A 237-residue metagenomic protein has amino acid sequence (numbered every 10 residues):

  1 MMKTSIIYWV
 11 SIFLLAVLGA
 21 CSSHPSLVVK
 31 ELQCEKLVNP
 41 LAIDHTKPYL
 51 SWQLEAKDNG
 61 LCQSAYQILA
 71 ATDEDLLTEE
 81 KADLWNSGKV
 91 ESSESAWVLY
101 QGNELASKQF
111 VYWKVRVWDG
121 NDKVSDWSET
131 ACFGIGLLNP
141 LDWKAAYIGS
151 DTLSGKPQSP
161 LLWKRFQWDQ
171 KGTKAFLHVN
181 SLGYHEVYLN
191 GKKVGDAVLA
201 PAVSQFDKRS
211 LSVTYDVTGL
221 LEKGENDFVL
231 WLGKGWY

Functional and structural regions predicted by a protein language model:
M1-V10: Bacterial N-terminal signal peptides that target proteins for export
G19-A20: C-terminal motif of bacterial Sec signal peptides marking the signal peptidase cleavage site
H24-D58, G134-N139: Pro/Thr/Ser/Gly-rich low-complexity, intrinsically disordered linker/stalk tracts
E31, Y49, Q63-Q67, K174 (+1 more regions): Exposed beta-strand and adjacent loop surfaces of beta-rich binding modules that mediate intermolecular recognition
L32, G88, S128-A131, A197: Short hydrophobic alpha-helix segments
W52, E91-S92, A96-W97, Q109-K114 (+3 more regions): Accessory beta-strand-rich segments of carbohydrate-active enzymes
L54, L61-F110, R116, G120-W127 (+1 more regions): Recognizes extended acidic, P/S/T-rich segments that occur within or adjacent to Ig-like beta-sandwich modules
I135-P157: Low-complexity, Pro/Ser/Thr- and charge-rich linker/hinge segments at domain boundaries
